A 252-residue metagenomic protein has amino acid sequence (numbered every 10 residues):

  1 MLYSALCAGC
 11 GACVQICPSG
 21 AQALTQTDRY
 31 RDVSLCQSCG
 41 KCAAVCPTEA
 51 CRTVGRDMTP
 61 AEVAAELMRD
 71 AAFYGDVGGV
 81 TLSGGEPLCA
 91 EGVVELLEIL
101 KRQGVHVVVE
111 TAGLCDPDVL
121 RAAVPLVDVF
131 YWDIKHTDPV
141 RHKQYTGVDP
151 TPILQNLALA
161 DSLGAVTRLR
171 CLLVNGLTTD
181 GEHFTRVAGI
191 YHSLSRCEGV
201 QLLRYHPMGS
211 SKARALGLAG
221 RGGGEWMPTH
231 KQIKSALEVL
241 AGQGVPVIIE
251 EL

Functional and structural regions predicted by a protein language model:
M1-A12, R29-S38: N-terminal pre-triad scaffold of radical SAM enzymes
A12-R31, K41-R56: Iron-sulfur cluster-binding cysteine motifs and their immediate structural context in ferredoxin-like electron-transfer
G20, E49, Q103, L163 (+1 more regions): Conserved dinucleotide-binding and phosphotransfer motif residues
L35, R56-E62: FAD-binding FR-type
V54, L203-Y205, E250-L252: Conserved beta-strand termini and adjacent loop/short-helix elements that scaffold enzyme active sites in alpha/beta
A61-A215: Conserved AdoMet/S-adenosylmethionine-binding subsite of the radical SAM
R214-G223: Short glycine/proline- and charge-enriched loop/turn segments that cap or connect secondary-structure elements
H230-L252: A C-terminal junction/extension of Radical SAM enzymes
